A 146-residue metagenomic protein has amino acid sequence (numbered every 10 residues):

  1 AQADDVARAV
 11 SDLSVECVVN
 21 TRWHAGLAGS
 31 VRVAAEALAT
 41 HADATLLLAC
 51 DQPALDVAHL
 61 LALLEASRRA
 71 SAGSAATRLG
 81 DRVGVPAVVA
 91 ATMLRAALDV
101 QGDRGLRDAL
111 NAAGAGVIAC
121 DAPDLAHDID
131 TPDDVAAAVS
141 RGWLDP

Functional and structural regions predicted by a protein language model:
A1-V83, G114-A122: Nucleotide and nucleotide-moiety/phosphate-recognizing core
D4, A25, A58-L61, T92-R95 (+2 more regions): Generic alpha-helical secondary structure signal
A42-D43, G84-R95, P132: Conserved nucleotide-sugar donor-binding and metal-coordinating catalytic region shared by glycosyltransferases
A54, V88, D128-I129: Short aromatic/basic micro-patch
T77-R78, P86, L98, H127: Glycine- and other small-residue-rich loops at beta-strand/loop junctions that grip anionic moieties
V83-G84, V89, G105, D124: A conserved catalytic-core signature of glycosyltransferases
R95, D99-P146: Conserved alpha/beta core of the MobA/IspD/sugar-nucleotide pyrophosphorylase nucleotidyltransferase superfamily
